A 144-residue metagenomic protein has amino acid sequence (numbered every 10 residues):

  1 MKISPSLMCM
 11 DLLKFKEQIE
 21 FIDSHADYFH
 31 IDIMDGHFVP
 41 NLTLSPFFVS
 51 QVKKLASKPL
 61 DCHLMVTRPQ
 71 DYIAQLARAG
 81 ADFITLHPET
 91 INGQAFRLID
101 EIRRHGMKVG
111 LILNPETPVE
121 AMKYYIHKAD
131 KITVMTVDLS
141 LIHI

Functional and structural regions predicted by a protein language model:
M1-A79, F83-T85, T90-Q94, M122-A129: Conserved N-terminal beta1-alpha1 strand-loop-helix module at the mouth
M8-L13, K108-T117: Active-site glycine- and acidic-residue-rich loops that bind and position anionic ligands or nucleotide-like cofactors
D35-G36, V137-S140: A short, flexible beta-alpha/helix-coil linker loop
G80, G106, T136: Conserved functional loop/turn residues at catalytic and ligand-binding sites
H87-E89, M135-D138: Short beta->alpha connector loops at strand-helix junctions that form conserved, small/polar/Pro-enriched
F96-R97, K108: Expand to "…catalyze enediolate/carbanion chemistry for C-C bond making/breaking, isomerization, decarboxylation
R103: Anion (oxyanion) recognition and catalysis
H143-I144: Conserved small/polar residues in nucleotide/adenosyl-binding loops
